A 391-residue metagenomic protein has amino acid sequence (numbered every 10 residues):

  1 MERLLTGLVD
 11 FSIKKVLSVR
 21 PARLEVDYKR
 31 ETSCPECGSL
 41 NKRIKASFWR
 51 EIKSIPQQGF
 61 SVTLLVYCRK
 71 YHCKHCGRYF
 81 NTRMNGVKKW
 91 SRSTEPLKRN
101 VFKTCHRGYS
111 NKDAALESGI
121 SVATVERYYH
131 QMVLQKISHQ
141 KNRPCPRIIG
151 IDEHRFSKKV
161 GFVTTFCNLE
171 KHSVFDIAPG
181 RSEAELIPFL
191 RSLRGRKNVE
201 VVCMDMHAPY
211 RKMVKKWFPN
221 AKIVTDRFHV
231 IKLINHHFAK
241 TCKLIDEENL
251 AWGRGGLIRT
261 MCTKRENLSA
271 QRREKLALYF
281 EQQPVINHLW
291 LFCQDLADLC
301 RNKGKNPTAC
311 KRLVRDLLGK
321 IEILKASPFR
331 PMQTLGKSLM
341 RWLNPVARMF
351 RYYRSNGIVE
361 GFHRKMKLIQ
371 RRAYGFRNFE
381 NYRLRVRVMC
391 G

Functional and structural regions predicted by a protein language model:
M1-R78, M84: Short, conserved DNA-binding cores of transcription-related domains
E31, E36, K42, Y129 (+8 more regions): Acidic/histidine-rich catalytic cores and adjacent linkers of DNA breakage/strand-transfer/modification proteins
I52-V160, R196-V199, K212, V346-A347: Short, positively charged, Gly/Tyr-enriched micro-motifs that form contact patches at catalytic or ligand/partner
R83-M84, C167-S173: Gly-rich Lys/Arg/Thr-decorated short loops/hinges at beta-loop-alpha junctions or inter-strand turns that position
W90, S173-G195, V201: Active-site beta-loop-alpha junctions of metal-dependent nucleic acid enzymes, especially the RNase H-like/DDE
W90-V101, D176, K325-S327, T334: Acidic, glycine-enriched active-site microenvironments
S121, M132-K136, A221, T241 (+1 more regions): The DNA-recognition helices of helix-turn-helix-type DNA-binding domains
V230-L250: Short alpha-helix plus adjacent loop in nuclease-associated cores
